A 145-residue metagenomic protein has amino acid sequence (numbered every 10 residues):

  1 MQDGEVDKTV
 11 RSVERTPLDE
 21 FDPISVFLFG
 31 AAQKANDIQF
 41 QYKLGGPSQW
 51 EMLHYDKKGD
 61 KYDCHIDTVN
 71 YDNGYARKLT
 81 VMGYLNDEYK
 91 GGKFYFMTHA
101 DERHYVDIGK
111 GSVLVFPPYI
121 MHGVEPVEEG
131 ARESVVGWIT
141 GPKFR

Functional and structural regions predicted by a protein language model:
M1-V113, Y119-R145: Fe(II)/2-oxoglutarate oxygenase catalytic core
